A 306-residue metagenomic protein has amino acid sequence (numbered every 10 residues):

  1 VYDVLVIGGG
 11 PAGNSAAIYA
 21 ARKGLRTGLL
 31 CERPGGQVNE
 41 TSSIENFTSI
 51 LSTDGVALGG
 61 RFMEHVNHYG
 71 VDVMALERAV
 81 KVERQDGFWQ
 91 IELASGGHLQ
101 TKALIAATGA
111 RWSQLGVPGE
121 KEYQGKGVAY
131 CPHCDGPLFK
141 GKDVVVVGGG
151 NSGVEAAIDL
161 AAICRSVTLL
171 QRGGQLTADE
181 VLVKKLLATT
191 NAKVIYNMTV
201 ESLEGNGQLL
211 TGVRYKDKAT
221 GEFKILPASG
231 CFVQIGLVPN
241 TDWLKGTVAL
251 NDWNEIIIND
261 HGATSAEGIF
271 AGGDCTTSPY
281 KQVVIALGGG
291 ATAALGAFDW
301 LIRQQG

Functional and structural regions predicted by a protein language model:
V1-D3, L76, K140-K142, N197 (+1 more regions): Phosphate-coordination loops involved in phosphoryl transfer and adenosine-cofactor binding
V1-I7, R22-L25, R214-K218, E222-G230 (+4 more regions): Rossmann-like nucleotide/phosphate-binding core characteristic of flavoprotein oxidoreductases
Y2-V71, V154-E180, L187, I195 (+1 more regions): Beta1-alpha1 glycine-rich phosphate/pyrophosphate-binding loop at the start of Rossmann-like nucleotide-binding domains
I7, L93, A106-A107, V146 (+1 more regions): Redox-cofactor binding/interface segments in oxidoreductases and associated redox assembly factors
G10-A12, A110-W112, N151-S152, T277: Residue-level detector of alpha-helix initiation sites
G60, V66-L93, H98-T101, A162-D260 (+1 more regions): A Rossmann-like FAD-binding core segment of flavoenzymes
V73-H98, K102-P137: Glycine/small-residue-rich loop that forms an oxyanion/phosphate-binding "nest" at active or ligand-binding sites
R111, G116, E122-L138, V233-I285 (+2 more regions): FAD-site-proximal beta/loop scaffold in flavoenzymes
